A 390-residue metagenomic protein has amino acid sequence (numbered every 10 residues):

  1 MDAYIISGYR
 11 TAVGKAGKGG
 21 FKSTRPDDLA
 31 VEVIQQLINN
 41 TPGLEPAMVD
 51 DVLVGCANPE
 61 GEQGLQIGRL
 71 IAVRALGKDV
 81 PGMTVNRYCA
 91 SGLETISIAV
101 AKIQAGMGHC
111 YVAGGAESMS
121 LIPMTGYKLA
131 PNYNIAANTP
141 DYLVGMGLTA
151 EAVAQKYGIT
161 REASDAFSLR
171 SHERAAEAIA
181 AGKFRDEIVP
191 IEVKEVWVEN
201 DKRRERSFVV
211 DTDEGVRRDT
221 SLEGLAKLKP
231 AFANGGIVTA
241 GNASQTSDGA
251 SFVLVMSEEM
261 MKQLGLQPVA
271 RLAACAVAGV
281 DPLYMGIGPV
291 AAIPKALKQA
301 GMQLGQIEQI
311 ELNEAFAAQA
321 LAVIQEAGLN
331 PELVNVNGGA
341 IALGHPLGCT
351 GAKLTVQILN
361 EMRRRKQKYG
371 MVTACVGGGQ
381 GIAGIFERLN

Functional and structural regions predicted by a protein language model:
M1-P26, S221-I287, A291, K298 (+3 more regions): Condensing-enzyme catalytic core mediating Claisen C-C bond formation in acyl metabolism
R10-A12, S23-E32, G43, A166-Q263 (+2 more regions): N-terminal extracellular/periplasmic Venus flytrap/periplasmic-binding protein-like
K22-Y133, I188-V210, L283-Y284, L304-E326: Conserved beta-ketoacyl condensing-enzyme motif
T24, C56-H109, P140-E151, D219-Q245 (+3 more regions): Conserved catalytic cysteine-centered active-site region of acyl-thioester-dependent Claisen-condensing enzymes
P26-P42, I67-I71, T95, M146-V153 (+5 more regions): Short, well-ordered amphipathic alpha-helical segments that serve as non-catalytic structural scaffolds within diverse
R87-A116, A154-F184, F252-E259, I324 (+2 more regions): Active-site-proximal alpha-helical scaffold in enzymes
E117, P123-M124, K128-L129, G147-A152 (+7 more regions): Conserved N-terminal phosphate-binding loop of PLP-dependent enzymes in the Aspartate aminotransferase
